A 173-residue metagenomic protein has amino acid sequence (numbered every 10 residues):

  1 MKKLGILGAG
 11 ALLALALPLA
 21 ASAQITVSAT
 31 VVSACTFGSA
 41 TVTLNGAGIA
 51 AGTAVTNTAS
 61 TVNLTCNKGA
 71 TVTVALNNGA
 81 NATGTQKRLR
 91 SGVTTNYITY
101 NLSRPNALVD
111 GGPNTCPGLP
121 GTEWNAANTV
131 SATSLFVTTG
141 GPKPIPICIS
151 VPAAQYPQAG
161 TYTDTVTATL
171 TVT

Functional and structural regions predicted by a protein language model:
M1-A21: Gram-negative bacterial Sec-dependent N-terminal signal peptides
L4-G5, L89, V130: Residue-level detector of intrinsically disordered/flexible regions characterized by low predicted structural confidence
A21-Y97, T133-T173: N-terminal small/polar-rich segments of proteins
A75-G79, N101-L108, G112-N114: Predominantly extracellular/luminal cell-surface or secreted proteins
L108-P142: Extracellular beta-sheet repeat scaffolds used for adhesion and glycan interaction
